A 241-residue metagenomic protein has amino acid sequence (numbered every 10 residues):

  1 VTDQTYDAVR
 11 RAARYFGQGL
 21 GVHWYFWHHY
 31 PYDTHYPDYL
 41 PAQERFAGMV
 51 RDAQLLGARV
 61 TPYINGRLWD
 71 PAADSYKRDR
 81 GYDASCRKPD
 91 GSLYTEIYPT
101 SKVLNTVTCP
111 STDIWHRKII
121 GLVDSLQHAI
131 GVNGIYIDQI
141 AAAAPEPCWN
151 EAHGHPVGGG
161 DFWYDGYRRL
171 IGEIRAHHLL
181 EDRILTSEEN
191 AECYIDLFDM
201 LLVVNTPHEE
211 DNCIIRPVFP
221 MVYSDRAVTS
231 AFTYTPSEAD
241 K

Functional and structural regions predicted by a protein language model:
T2-H29, A129-G134: Catalytic domains of carbohydrate-active enzymes, especially glycoside hydrolases
A13-R14, A47-A58, I171-L180: Surface-exposed amphipathic alpha-helices with a cationic face
L20-W24, V60-I64, I135-I137, L185-S187: Hydrophobic faces of well-ordered beta-strands that scaffold small-molecule active sites in alpha/beta enzyme cores
G21-E44, S75-T112, A143-R168, I174: Aromatic- and acidic-residue-enriched carbohydrate-binding clefts of CAZyme catalytic domains
F26-H29, I64-D70, A141, E189-C193: Active-site-proximal loop/turn and secondary-structure-junction residues that shape catalytic pockets, frequently
P41-I130, P207-A231: Active-site-adjacent "subsite" loops/lids of carbohydrate-active enzymes
V107-T229: Active-site neighborhood of glycoside hydrolase catalytic domains
T235-K241: Short, intrinsically disordered, charge-balanced linker/junction segments flanking boundaries in proteins
